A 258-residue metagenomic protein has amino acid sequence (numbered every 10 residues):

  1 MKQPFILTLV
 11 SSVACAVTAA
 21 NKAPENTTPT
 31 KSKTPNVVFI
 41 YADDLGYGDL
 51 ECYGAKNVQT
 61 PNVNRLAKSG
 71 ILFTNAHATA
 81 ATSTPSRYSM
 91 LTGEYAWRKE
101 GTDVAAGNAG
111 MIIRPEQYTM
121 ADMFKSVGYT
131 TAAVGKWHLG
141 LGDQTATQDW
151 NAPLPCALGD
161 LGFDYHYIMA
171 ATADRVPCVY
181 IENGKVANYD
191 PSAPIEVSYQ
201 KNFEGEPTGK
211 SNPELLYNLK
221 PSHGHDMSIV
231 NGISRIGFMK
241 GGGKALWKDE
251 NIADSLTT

Functional and structural regions predicted by a protein language model:
K2-P4, A19-T258: Formylglycine-dependent sulfatase
L7-A16: Bacterial N-terminal signal peptides
